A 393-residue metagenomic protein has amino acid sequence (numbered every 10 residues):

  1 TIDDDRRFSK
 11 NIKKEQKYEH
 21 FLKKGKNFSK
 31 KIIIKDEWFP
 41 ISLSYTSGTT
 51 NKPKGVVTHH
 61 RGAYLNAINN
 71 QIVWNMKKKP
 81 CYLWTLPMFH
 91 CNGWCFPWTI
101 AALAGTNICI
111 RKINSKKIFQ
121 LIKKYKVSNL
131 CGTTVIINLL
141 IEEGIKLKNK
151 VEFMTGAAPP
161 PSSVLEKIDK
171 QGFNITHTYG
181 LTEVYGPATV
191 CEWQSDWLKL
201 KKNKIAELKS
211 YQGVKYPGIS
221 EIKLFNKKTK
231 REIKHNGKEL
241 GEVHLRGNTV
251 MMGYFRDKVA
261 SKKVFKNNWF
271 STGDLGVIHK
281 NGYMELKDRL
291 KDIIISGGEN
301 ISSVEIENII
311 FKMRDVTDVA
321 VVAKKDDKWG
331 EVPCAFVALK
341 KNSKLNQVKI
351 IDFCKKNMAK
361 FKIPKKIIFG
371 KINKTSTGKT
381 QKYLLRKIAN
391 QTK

Functional and structural regions predicted by a protein language model:
T1-K24, I33, K341-S343, I368: Structural core segment of the AMP-binding/adenylate-forming
I12-Q16, L22-Y45, K52, N75-C81: Conserved pre-ATP/AMP-binding loop-to-beta segment of ANL
I41-L65: Conserved AMP-binding A3 loop
Y64-C81, F89-N129, E143-G144: Conserved AMP-binding/adenylation subdomain of ANL enzymes
A102, K124-G132, L140-E207, E221 (+1 more regions): Gly/Ser/Thr-rich phosphate-binding loop
L130, G247, M252-G253, L275-K362 (+3 more regions): AMP-binding/adenylate-forming catalytic core of the ANL superfamily
N203-K209, K230-E232, K238, N248-G273 (+4 more regions): Conserved ANL (AMP-binding/adenylate-forming) active-site segment centered on the GW(Y/F)…HTG consensus within
K215-H244, I278-N281, S343-Q347, Q381: Conserved beta-loop-beta connector loops within the AMP-binding
